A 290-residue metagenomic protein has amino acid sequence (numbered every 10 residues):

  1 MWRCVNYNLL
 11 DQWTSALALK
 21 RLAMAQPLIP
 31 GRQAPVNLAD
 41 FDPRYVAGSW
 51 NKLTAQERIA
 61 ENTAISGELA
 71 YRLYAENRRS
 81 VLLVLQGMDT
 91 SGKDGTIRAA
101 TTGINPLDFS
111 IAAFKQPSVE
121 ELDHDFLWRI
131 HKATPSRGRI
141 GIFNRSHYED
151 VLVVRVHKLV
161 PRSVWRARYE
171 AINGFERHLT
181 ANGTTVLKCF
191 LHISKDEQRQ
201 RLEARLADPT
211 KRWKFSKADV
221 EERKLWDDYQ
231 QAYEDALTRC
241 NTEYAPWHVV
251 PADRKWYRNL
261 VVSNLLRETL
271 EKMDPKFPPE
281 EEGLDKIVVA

Functional and structural regions predicted by a protein language model:
N6-E61: Charged, amphipathic alpha-helical linker segments immediately N-terminal to NTP-binding catalytic cores
S49, V153-A171, L179-Q231, P279-D285 (+1 more regions): A glycine- and Lys/Arg-enriched "phosphate-lid" helix/loop adjacent to the NTP-binding pocket of small-molecule kinases
W50-T54, F109-K115, V119-A167: Conserved nucleotide-sensing/catalytic segment adjacent to the nucleotide-binding pocket in NTP-handling enzymes
G67-Y74: Pre-Walker A adenine-sensing motif
S80, G138-I140, G183-L187: Loop/turn-to-beta-strand initiation segments
L85-T101: Glycine-rich phosphate-binding P-loop
T90, P117-E120, T134, S146-E149 (+4 more regions): Conserved nucleotide-binding/hydrolysis micro-motifs of P-loop NTPases
Q231-E234, T238-A290: NTP-dependent small-molecule kinase module
